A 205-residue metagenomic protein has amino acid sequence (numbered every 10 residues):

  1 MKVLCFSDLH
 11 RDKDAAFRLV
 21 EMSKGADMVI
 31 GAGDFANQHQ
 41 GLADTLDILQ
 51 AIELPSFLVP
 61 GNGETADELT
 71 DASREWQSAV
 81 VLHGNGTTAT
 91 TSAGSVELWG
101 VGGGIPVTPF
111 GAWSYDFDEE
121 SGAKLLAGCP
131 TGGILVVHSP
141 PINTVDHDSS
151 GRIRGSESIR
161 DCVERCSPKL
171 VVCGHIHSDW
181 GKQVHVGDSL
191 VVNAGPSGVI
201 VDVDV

Functional and structural regions predicted by a protein language model:
M1-L4: Extreme N-terminal starter segment of soluble prokaryotic enzymes
F6, A15, G86-G94, S121 (+3 more regions): Binuclear metal-dependent phosphoesterase catalytic core
F6-S92, A194-S197: Core catalytic region of metal-dependent phosphoesterases/phosphodiesterases, especially metallo-beta-lactamase-like
L9, L135-P141, K169-D179: Histidine-centered catalytic micro-motifs
R11, E64-S158: Conserved catalytic scaffold of divalent metal-dependent phosphoesterases
S23, I48-E53, G128-C129, V163-C166 (+1 more regions): Short, conserved loop/helix-junction motifs that constitute active-site signature segments in enzyme catalytic cores
D27-M28, F57, G132-I134, K169-L170: Short, Asp-centered acidic motifs that coordinate Mg2+ and/or phosphate in catalytic or ligand-binding sites
Q38-H39, N143-V145, W180: Short, solvent-exposed loop/turn segments at secondary-structure junctions
